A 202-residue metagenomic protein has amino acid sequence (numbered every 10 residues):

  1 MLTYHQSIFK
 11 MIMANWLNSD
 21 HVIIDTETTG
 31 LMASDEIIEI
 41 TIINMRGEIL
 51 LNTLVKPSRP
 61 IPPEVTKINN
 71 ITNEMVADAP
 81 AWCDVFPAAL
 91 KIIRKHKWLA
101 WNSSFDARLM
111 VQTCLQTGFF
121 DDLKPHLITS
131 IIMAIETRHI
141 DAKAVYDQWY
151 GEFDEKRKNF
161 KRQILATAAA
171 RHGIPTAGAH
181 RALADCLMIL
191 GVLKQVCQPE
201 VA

Functional and structural regions predicted by a protein language model:
M1-D20: N-terminal accessory regions of nucleic-acid-interacting proteins
T3, C83-P87, L187, G191: Short, contiguous clusters of charged residues that form electrostatic/catalytic patches at enzyme active sites, used
I8-M11, D84-P87, P125-H126: A generic local structural motif
A14, N18-D20, A33-E39, N44-I71 (+1 more regions): Metal-dependent phosphoesterase core characteristic of DEDDh/y 3'-5' exonuclease domains
H21-D25: Short, hydrophobic/glycine-enriched beta-strand segments
T26-S34: Short acidic, Gly/Ser-rich segments with clustered Asp/Glu that frequently serve as metal-coordination loops in enzyme
I68-P87: Metal-dependent phosphoesterase signature
